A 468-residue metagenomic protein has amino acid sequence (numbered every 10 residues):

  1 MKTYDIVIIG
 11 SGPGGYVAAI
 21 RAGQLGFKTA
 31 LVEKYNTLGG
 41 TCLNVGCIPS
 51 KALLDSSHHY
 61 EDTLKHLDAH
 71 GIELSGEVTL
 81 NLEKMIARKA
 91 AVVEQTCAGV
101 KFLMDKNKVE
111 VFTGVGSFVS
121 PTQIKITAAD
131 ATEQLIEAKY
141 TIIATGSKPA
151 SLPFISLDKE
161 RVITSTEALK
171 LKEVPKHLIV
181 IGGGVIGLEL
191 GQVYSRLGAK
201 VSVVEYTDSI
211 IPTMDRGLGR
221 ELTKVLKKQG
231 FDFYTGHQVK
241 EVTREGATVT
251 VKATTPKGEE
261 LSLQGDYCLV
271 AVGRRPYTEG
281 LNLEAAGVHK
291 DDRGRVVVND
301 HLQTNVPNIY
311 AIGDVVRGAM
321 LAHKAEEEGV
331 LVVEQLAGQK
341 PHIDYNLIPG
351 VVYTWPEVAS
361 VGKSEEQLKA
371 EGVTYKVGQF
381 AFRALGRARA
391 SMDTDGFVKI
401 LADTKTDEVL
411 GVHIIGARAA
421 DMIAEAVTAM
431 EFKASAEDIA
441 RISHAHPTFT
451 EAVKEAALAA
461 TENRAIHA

Functional and structural regions predicted by a protein language model:
M1-G12, V174-G184: Beta1/beta-strand and adjacent pyrophosphate-binding region of the FAD-binding site in flavoprotein oxidoreductases
K2-Y4, I20-F27, E33-V174, T207-I211 (+7 more regions): Glycine-rich flavin
V7-G14, A18-Y35, I48, L53-H59 (+3 more regions): Flexible, glycine-rich terminal cap/loop adjacent to redox cofactors in electron-transfer oxidoreductases
V7-I9, G116, L135-G146, V180-I181 (+2 more regions): Short hydrophobic core segments
C47, I143-K200, V204, D232-F233 (+2 more regions): Glycine-rich dinucleotide-binding loop and its adjacent helix/turn
S75, E110-T113, S117-A129, G198-D300 (+3 more regions): A Rossmann-like FAD-binding core segment of flavoenzymes
I155-V174, S262-L336: FAD-site-proximal beta/loop scaffold in flavoenzymes
G187-Y206, K228, Q303-Y310, V316-M320 (+2 more regions): Active-site substrate-recognition segment that forms the wall of the catalytic cavity or substrate channel
